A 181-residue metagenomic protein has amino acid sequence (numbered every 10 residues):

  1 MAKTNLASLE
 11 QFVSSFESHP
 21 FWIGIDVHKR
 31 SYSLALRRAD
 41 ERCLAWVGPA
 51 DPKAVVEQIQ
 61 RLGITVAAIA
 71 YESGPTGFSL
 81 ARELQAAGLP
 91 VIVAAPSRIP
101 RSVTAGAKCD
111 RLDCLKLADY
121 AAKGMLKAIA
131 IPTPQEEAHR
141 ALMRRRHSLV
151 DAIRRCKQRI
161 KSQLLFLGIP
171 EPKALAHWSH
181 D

Functional and structural regions predicted by a protein language model:
M1-F16: Charged, flexible boundary elements
F12, F16-R37, L117, L149: Gly/Thr-rich phosphate-binding beta-strand-loop-beta motif of the actin/hexokinase/Hsp70
R37-T65: Nucleic-acid-processing active sites and adjacent nucleic-acid-binding tracks, predominantly divalent metal-dependent
L44-A45, G88-P96, A174-L175: Short hydrophobic/aromatic-enriched beta-strand-loop microsegments
V66-G74: Short glycine-rich phosphate-binding loop at a beta-alpha junction
G77-A81: Short, well-ordered alpha-helical microsegments
V91-R144: Short alpha-helix plus adjacent loop in nuclease-associated cores
R144-D181: Glycine-rich, often acidic, oxyanion-interacting loops/wings at catalytic, nucleic-acid, or phospho-protein interfaces
